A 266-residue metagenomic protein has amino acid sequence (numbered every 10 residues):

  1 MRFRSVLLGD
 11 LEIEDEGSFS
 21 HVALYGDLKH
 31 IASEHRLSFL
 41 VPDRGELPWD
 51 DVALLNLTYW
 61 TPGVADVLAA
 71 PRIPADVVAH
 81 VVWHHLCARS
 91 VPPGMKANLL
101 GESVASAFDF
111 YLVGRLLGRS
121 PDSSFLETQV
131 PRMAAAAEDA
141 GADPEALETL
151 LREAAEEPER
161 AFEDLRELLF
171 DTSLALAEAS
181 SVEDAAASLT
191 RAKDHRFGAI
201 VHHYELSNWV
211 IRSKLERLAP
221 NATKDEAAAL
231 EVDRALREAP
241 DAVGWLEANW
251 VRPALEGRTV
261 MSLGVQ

Functional and structural regions predicted by a protein language model:
M1-A65: Contiguous, non-catalytic segments that form substrate-binding/exosite surfaces or channel walls
L57-V78, K96: Short pre-active-site segment immediately N-terminal to the catalytic Zn-binding motif
P71-A75, A97-V104, D139, D143 (+2 more regions): Secondary-structure capping and boundary motifs in well-ordered enzyme cores
R72-P93, E102-S106, F110: Active-site recognition of the HExxH zinc-binding catalytic motif
C87-M95, R115, L147: Substrate-binding clefts and substrate-entry loops adjacent to catalytic sites of polymer-processing enzymes acting on
A97-A142: Post-HExxH zinc-binding segment in Zn-dependent metallohydrolases
A140-Q266: Pan-zinc metallopeptidase signature
